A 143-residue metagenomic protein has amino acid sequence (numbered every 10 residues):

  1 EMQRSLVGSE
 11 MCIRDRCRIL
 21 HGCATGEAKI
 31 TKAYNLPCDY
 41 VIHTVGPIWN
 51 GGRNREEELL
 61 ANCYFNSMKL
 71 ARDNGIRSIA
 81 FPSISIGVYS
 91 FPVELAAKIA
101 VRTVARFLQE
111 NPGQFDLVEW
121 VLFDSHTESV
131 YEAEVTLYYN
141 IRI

Functional and structural regions predicted by a protein language model:
E1-M2, L6-I13: Short, small-residue-biased leader/transition segments that mark boundaries at the very start of proteins
E1-M2, T31-K32, K69, L108-Q109: Short, flexible, glycine/charge-rich loop motifs used to bind or transfer phosphoryl groups or to couple energy/partner
S9, R16-C17, K32-A33, T44-V45 (+2 more regions): Fold-independent oxyanion-binding glycine-rich loops and adjacent beta-strand/coil segments at enzyme active sites
C12, H43, A80: Conserved beta-strand segments that form the floor/walls of ligand-binding pockets within enzyme and binding domains
D15-D39: N-terminal short beta-loop-beta anion/metal-coordinating cradle
L36-N50: Short, basic/glycine-rich phosphate-binding loops at helix/coil junctions that contact nucleotide phosphates
I48-I143: Phosphate/ribose-phosphate-bearing ligand recognition and processing surfaces, centered on ADP-ribose/NAD(+/P+) systems
